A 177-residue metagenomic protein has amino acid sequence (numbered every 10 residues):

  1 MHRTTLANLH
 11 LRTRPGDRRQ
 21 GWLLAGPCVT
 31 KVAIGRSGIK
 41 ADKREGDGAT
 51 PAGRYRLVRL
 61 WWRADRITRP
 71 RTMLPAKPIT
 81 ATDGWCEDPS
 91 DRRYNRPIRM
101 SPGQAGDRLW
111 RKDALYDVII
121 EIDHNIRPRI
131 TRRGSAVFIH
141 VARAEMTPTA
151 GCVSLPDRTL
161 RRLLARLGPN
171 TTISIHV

Functional and structural regions predicted by a protein language model:
M1-T149, L160-T171, V177: Cell wall/extracellular polymer interaction/catalysis modules
C152: Short cysteine clusters
P156: Conserved "landmark" site that anchors the functional core of diverse proteins
